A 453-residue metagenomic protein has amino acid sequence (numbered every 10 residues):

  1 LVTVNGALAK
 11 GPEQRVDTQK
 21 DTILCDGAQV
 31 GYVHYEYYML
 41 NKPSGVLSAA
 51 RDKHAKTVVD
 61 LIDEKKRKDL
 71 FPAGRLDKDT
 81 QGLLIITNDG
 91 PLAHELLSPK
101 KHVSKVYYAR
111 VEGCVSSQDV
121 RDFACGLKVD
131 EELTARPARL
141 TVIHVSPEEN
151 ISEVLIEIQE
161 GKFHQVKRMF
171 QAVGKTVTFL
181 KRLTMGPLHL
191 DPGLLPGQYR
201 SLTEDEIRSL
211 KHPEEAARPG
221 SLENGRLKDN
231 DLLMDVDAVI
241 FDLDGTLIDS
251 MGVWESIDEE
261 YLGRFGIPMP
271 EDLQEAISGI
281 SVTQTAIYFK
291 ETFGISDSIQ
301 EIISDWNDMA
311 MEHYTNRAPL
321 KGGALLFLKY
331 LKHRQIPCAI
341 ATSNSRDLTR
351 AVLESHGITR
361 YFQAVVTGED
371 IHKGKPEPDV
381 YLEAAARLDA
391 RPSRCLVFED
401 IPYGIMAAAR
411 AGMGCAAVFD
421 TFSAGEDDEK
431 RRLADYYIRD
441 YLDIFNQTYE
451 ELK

Functional and structural regions predicted by a protein language model:
L1-N224: Basic, flexible Lys/Arg- and Gly-enriched helix-loop patches that mediate nucleic-acid binding at interfaces with rRNA
T18-K20, M269-L273, S298, R360-A364 (+1 more regions): Short acidic capping loops at alpha-helix termini that bridge into adjacent secondary structure
G225-V236, K329-K332, R346, R350-K453: Asp-based, Mg2+/Mn2+-dependent phosphohydrolase catalytic module
N230-E275: Active-site neighborhood of HAD-like aspartate-dependent phosphohydrolases
T246, T342-N344: Conserved phosphate-coupling serine/threonine residues in phosphotransfer and NTP-handling enzymes
S256, E260-I299, D308: Alpha-helical substrate-recognition element adjacent to the catalytic core
P268, F289-L326, R334: Metal-dependent phosphoesterase signature
